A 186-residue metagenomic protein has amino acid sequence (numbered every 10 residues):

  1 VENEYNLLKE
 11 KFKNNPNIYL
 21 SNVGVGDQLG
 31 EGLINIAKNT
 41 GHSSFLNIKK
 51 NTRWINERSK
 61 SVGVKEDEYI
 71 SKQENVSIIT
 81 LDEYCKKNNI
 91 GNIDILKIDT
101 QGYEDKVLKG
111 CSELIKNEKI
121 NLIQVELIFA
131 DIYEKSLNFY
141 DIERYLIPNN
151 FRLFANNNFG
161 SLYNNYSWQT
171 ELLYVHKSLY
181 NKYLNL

Functional and structural regions predicted by a protein language model:
V1-L186: Phosphate/nucleotide-binding beta-alpha loop and adjacent structural elements of enzyme active sites
